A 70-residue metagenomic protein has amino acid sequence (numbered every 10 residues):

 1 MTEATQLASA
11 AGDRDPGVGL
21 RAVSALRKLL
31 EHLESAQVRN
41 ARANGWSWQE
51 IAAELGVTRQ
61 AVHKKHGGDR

Functional and structural regions predicted by a protein language model:
M1-S24: N-terminal acidic leader/helix
K28-G45: Short, amphipathic alpha-helical "recognition" segments used to contact nucleic acids or chromatin
E34, L55, H66: DNA major-groove recognition helix of helix-turn-helix
W48: Helix-turn-helix DNA-binding elements, focusing on the entry/boundary residues of the two helices that contact DNA
I51-A52: The alpha-helix within a helix-turn-helix
Q60: Key DNA-contact positions within bacterial/archaeal DNA-binding proteins
